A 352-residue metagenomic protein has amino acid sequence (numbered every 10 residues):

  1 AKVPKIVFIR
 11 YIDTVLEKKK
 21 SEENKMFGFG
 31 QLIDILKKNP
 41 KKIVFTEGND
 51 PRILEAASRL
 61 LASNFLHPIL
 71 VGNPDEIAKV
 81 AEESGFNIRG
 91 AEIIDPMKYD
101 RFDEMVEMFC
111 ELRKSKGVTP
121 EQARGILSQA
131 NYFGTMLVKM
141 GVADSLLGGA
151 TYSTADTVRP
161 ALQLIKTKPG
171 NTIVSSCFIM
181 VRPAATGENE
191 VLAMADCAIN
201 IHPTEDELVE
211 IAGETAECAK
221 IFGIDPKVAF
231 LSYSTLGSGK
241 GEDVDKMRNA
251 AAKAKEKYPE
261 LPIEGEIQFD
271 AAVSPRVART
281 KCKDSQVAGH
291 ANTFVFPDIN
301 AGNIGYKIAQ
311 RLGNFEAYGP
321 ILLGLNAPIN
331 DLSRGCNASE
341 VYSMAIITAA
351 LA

Functional and structural regions predicted by a protein language model:
K2-K25: Short, Lys/Arg-enriched N-terminal segments with co-localized hydrophobic residues within the first ~10-30 amino acids
N24-A288, T293-A352: Anion-binding alpha/beta catalytic cores of soluble intermediary-metabolism enzymes, centered on
